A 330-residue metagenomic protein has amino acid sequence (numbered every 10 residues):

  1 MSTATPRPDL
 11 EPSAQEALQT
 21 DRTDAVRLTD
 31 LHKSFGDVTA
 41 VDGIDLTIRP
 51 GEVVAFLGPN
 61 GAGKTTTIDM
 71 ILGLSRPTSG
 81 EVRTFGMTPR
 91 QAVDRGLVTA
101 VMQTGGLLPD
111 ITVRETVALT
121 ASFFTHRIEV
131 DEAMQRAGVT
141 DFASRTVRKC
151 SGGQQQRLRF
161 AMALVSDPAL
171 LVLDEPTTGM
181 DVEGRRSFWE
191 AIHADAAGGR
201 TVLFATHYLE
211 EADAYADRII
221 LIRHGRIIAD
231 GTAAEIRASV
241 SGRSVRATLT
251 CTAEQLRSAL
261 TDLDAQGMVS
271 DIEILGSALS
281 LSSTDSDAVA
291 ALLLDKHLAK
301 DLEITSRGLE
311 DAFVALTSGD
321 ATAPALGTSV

Functional and structural regions predicted by a protein language model:
S2-D9, S13-Q15, S277, S283-V330: C-terminal coupling/interaction segments
P12-A25: Extreme N-terminus of proteins, especially the signal/transit-peptide cleavage junction and the first residues
T23-V26, K33-F204, L209-R223, A229: ABC transporter nucleotide-binding domains
F85, D94, T125, A238-S241 (+4 more regions): A generic structural signal for secondary-structure junctions that act as hinges or helix/strand caps at the edges
T112, T232, T305-G308: Short loop/turn segments at beta->alpha junctions
A118, E210, A234, A291 (+1 more regions): Active-site phosphate/pyrophosphate- and oxyanion-stabilizing loops and adjacent acidic/basic residues in soluble
W189-S283, E303: ABC transporter nucleotide-binding domain
